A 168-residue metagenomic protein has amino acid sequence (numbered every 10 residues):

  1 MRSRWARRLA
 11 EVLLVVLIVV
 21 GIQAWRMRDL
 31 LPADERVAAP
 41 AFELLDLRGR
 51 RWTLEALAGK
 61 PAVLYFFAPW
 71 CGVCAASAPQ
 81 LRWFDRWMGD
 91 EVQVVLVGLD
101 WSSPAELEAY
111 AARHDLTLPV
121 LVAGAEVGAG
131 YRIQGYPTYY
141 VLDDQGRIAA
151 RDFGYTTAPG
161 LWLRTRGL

Functional and structural regions predicted by a protein language model:
M1-A41, R164, L168: N-terminal targeting signals for export/organelle localization
A41-A62: A short beta-strand-turn-helix
K60-A62, F67-W70, G135: Short pre-active-site segment immediately N-terminal to redox-active cysteine/selenocysteine motifs in thiol-based
V63-L64, V94, Y139: Hydrophobic beta-strand anchors of alpha/beta hydrolase catalytic cores
F66-R86: Conserved redox-active cysteine motifs that mediate thiol-disulfide chemistry, especially di-cysteine Cys-X(1-2)-Cys
W87, V141-L168: Thiol-/selenol-based redox modules, centered on thioredoxin-like and closely related oxidoreductase domains
W87-A123: Conserved segment of the thioredoxin-like fold in thiol-based oxidoreductases
E108-Q145: Short, internal strand/loop/helix patches that form the active-site neighborhood or redox-interaction surface
